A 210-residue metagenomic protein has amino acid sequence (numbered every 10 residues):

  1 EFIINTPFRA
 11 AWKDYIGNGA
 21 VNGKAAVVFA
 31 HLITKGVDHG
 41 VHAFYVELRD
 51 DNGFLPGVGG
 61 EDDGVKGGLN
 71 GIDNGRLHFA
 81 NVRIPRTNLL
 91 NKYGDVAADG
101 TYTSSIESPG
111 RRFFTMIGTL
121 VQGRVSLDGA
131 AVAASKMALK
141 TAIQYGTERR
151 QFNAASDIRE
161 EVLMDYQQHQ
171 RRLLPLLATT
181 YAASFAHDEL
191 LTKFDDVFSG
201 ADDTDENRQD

Functional and structural regions predicted by a protein language model:
F2-I3, D195-E206: Amphipathic, small/basic residue-rich leader segments at the start of a protein or domain
N5-G59: A short core secondary-structure module
I16-N18, H78-G123, I143-D165: A glycine-rich, basic-preceded beta-loop-alpha segment at the flavin cofactor/substrate interface of flavin-utilizing
K24-V28, H39-H42, D73-A80, R86 (+2 more regions): Structural beta-strand/beta-sheet cores of well-ordered domains, especially the beta-sheet scaffolds that support
L55-N81: Flexible, small-/acidic-enriched active-site or ligand-binding loops
G118-G200: Extended amphipathic alpha-helical segments enriched in small hydrophobics
Q209-D210: Charged, glycine-rich active-site and insertion segments that engage polyanionic ligands
